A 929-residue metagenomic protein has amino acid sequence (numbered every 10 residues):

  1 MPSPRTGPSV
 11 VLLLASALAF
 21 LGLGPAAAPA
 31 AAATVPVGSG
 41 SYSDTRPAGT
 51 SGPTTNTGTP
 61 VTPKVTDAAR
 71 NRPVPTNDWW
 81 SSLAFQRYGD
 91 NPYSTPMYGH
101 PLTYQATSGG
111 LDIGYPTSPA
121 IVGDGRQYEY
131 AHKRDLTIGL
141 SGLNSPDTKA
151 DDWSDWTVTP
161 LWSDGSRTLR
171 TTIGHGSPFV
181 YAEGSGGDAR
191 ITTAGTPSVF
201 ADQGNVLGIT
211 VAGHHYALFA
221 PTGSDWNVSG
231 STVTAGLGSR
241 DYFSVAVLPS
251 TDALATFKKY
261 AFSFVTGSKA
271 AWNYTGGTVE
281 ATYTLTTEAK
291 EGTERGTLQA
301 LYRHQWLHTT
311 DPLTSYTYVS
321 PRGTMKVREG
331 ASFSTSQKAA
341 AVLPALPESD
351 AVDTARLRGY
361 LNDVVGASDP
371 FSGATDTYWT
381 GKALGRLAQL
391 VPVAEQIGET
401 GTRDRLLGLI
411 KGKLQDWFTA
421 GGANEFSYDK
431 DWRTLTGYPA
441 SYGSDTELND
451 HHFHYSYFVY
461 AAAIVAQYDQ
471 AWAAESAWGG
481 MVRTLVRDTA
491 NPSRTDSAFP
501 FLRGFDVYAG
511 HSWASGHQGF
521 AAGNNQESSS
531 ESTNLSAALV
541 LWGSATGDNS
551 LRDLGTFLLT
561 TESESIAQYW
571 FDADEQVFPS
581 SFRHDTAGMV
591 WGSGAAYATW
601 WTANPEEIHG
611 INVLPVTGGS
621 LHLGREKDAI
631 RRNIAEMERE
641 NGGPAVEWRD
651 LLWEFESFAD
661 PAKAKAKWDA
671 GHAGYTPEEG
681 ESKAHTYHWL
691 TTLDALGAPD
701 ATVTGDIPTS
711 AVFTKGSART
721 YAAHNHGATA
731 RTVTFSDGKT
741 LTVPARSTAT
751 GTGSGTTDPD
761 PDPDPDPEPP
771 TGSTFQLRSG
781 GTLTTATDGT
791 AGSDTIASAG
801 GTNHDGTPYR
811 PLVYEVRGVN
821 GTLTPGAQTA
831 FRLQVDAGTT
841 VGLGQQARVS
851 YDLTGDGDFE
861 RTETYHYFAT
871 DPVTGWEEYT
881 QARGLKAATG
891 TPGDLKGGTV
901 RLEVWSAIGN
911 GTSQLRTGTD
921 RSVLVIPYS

Functional and structural regions predicted by a protein language model:
M1-A32: Secretory targeting and sorting signals
L23-G24, A33-H452, P492, D496-F505 (+3 more regions): Ser/Thr/Asn(+Pro)-rich, low-complexity disordered segments
A32-P47, D766-A786: Boundary/junction segments of secreted and surface-exposed precursor proteins
A374-A394, L406, D445-R483, S528-S532 (+1 more regions): Aromatic-rich carbohydrate-recognition surfaces in CAZymes
A522-N525, F868-E903, I908-G909: Short, surface-exposed tryptophan/glycine-enriched loops that mediate extracellular molecular recognition
S754-P770: Ser/Thr/Gly/Pro-rich low-complexity, disordered linker/stalk segments of secreted and cell-surface proteins
P763, G855-G857: Acidic, glycine-anchored loop motifs typical of Ca2+
P769-Q828, R832-L843, G890, D894-S929: Proprotein-processing/basic-patch segments
